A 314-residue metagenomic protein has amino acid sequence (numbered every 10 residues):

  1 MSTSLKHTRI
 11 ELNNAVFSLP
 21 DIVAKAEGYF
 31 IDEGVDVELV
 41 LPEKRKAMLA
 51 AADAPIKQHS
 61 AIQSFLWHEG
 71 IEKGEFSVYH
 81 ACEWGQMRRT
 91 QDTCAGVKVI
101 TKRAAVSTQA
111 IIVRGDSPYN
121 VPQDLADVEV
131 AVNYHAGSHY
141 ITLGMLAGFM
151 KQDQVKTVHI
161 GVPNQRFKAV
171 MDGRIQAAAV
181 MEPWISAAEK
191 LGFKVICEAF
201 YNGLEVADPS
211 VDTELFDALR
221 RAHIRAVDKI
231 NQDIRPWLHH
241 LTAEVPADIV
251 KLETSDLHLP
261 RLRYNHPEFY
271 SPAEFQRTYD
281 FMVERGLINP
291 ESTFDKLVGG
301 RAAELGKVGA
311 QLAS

Functional and structural regions predicted by a protein language model:
S2-L143, G148-M150, Q176: Short, glycine-/small- and polar/acidic-enriched structural segments that line small-molecule recognition paths
V23-K25, Q109-Y119, F200-F216, R263: A bilobed periplasmic-binding-protein/Venus flytrap-type ligand-binding module shared by bacterial periplasmic
R45-M48, L66-H68, Q165-A169, W184 (+1 more regions): Short, hydrophobic alpha-helical packing/hinge segments within bilobed ligand-binding/sensory domains
Q152-K156: Juxtamembrane helix-loop boundary signature in multi-pass membrane transporters
T157-V158, V162-E244: Pocket-lining segment of extracytoplasmic ligand-binding domains
T213-N289: Secondary-structure end/capping motifs
V283-S314: Conserved C-terminal helix/tail region of periplasmic/extracytoplasmic solute-binding proteins
